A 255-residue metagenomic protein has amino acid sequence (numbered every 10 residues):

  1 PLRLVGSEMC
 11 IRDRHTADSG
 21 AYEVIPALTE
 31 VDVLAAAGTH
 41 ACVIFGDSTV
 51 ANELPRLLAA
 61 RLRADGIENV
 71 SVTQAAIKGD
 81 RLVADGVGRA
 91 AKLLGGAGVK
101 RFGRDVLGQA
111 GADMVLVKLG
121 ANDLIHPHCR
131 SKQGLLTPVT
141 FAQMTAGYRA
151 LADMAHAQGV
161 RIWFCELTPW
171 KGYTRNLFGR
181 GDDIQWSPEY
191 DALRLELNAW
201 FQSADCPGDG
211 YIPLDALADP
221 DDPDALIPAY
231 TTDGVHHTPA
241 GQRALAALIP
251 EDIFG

Functional and structural regions predicted by a protein language model:
P1-G6, I11, Q202: Single conserved hydrophobic/aromatic residue that forms the stacking wall/gate of nucleotide- or nucleobase-binding
S7-E8, R12-H40: Non-catalytic propeptide/linker segments at domain boundaries
E23, L94-R101, T140-G147, E189-L197 (+2 more regions): Soluble or luminal CAZymes and related metallo-dependent hydrolases
T29-V31, G38-R149, Y173: Conserved SGNH/GDSL esterase-like catalytic core that processes O-acyl groups on lipids and polysaccharides
I125-P127, K132, L167-G255: Catalytic His-Asp segment of secreted/periplasmic serine-dependent ester chemistry enzymes
Q158-R161: A short helix->loop->beta-strand "cap" motif at the edges of active sites that frequently abuts
